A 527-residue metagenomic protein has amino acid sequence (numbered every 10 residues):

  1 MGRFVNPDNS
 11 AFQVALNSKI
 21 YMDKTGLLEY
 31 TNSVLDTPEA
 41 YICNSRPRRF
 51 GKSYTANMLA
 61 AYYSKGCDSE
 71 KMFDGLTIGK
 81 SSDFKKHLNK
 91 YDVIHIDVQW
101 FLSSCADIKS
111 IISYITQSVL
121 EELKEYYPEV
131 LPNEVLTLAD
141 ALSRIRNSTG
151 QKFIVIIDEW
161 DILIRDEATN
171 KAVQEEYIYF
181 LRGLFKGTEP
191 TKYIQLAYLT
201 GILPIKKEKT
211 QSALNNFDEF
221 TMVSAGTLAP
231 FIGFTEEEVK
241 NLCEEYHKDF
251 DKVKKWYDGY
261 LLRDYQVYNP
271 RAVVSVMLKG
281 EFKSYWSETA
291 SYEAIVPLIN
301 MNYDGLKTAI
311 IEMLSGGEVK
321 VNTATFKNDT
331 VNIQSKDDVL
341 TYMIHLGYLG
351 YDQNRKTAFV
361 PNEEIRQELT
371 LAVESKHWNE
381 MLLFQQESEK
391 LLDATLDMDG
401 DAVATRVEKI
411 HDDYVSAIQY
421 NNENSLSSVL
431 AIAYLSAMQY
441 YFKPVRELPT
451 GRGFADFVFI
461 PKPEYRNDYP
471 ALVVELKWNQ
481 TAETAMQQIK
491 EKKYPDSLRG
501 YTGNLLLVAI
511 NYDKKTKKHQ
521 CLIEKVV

Functional and structural regions predicted by a protein language model:
M1-N422, A437-Y441, V445: Phosphate-binding site recognition
R144-T149, M438-D468: Active-site metal-binding core of divalent-cation-utilizing nuclease and nuclease-like domains
I154, P470-V474, L506: Structural motif
Q174-F180, W478-P495: Mg2+/Mn2+-dependent nuclease catalytic core
G183-T191, T341-L349, A431-S436, Q488-V508: Metal-dependent nuclease catalytic cores in nucleic-acid-processing enzymes, especially RNase H-like/related
N424, S428, I432, A455-F457 (+1 more regions): Feature representing long, continuous alpha-helical segments
L430, A455-P461, Y469-W478, K492: Conserved catalytic cores of phosphodiester-cleaving nucleases, focusing on short active-site segments
S497, T502-V527: Domain-level recognition of nuclease-like catalytic cores that cleave nucleotide substrates
